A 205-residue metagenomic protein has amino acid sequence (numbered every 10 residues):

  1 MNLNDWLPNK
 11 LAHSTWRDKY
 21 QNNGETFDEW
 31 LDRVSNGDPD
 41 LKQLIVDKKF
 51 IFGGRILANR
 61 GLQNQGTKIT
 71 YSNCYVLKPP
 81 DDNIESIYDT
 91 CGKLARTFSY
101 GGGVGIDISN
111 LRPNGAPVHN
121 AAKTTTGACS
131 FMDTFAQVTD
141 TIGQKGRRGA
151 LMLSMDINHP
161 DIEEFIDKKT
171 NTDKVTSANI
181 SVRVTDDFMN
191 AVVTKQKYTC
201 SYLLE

Functional and structural regions predicted by a protein language model:
M1-E205: Extended catalytic cores of very large enzyme megasubunits
